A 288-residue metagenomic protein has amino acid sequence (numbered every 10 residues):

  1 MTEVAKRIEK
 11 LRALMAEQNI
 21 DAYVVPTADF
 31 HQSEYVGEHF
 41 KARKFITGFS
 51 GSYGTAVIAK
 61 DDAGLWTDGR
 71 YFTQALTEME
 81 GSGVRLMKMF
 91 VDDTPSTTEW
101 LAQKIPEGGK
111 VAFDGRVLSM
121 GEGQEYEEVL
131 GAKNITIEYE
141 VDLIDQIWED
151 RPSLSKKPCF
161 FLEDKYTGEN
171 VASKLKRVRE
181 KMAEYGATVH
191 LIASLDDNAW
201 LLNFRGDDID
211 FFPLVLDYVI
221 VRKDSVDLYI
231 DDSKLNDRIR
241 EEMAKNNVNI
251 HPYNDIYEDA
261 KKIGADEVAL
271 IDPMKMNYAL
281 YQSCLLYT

Functional and structural regions predicted by a protein language model:
T2-P106, L118, E122-I263: N-terminal accessory/capping or targeting/presequence segment of soluble
K110-D114, V268-P273: Short glycine-rich phosphate-binding loop at a beta-alpha junction
I271-S283: Extended, highly charged accessory segments
Y287-T288: Conserved small/polar residues in nucleotide/adenosyl-binding loops
